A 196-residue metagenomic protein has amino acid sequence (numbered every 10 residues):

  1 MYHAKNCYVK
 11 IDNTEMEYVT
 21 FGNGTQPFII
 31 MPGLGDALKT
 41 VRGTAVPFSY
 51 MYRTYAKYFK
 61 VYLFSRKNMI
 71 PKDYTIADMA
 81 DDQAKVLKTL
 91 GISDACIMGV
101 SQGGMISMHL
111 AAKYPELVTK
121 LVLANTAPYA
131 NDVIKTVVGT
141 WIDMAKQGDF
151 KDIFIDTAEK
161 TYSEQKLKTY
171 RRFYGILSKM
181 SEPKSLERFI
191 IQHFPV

Functional and structural regions predicted by a protein language model:
M1-N6: An N-terminal hydrophobic leader/cap segment in hydrolases
C7-I70: Conserved HGGG/HGGXW glycine-rich cap/lid loop of the alpha/beta-hydrolase fold
F64, V100, A124: The conserved SAM/SAH-binding core of class I Rossmann-like methyltransferase domains, concentrating on the hydrophobic
A77-C96: Conserved acidic catalytic loop of the alpha/beta-hydrolase fold
A95, G99-G104: Conserved alpha/beta-hydrolase "nucleophile elbow" surrounding the catalytic nucleophile
M105-M108, A112, L117-D149: Flexible "cap/lid" loop of the alpha/beta hydrolase fold
D132-K135, D152-P195: Conserved alpha/beta-hydrolase catalytic His-Asp/Glu region
